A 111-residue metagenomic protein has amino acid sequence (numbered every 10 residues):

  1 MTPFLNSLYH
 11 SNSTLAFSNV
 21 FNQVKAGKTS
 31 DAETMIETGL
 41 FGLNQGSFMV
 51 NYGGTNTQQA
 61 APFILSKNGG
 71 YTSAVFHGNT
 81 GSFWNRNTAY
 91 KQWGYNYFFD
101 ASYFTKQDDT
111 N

Functional and structural regions predicted by a protein language model:
T2-N111: Active-site-proximal alpha/beta segments of enzymes that process anionic O-linked groups
